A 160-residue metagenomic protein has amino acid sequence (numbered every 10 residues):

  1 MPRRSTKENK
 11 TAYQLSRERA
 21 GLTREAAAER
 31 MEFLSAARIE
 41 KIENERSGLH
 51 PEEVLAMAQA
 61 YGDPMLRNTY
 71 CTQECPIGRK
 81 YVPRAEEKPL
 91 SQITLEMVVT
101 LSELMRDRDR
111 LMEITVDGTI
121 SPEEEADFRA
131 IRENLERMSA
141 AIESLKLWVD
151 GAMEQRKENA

Functional and structural regions predicted by a protein language model:
M1-A20: A short, Lys/Arg-rich alpha-helix, primarily the initiator
E18-K41: Short alpha-helical DNA-recognition segment
M31, I42-E43, E53, Y61: DNA major-groove recognition helix of helix-turn-helix
E52-Y70: DNA major-groove recognition helix of helix-turn-helix/homeodomain DNA-binding modules
L55, L95-M105, R129-E143: Generic structural signal for well-ordered, non-transmembrane alpha-helical segments in soluble/cytosolic regions
Y70-T100, A152-A160: Short, charged recognition helix plus adjacent turn of helix-turn-helix-like nucleic-acid-binding domains
A85-L90, R106-D127: Acidic, glycine-anchored loop motifs typical of Ca2+
